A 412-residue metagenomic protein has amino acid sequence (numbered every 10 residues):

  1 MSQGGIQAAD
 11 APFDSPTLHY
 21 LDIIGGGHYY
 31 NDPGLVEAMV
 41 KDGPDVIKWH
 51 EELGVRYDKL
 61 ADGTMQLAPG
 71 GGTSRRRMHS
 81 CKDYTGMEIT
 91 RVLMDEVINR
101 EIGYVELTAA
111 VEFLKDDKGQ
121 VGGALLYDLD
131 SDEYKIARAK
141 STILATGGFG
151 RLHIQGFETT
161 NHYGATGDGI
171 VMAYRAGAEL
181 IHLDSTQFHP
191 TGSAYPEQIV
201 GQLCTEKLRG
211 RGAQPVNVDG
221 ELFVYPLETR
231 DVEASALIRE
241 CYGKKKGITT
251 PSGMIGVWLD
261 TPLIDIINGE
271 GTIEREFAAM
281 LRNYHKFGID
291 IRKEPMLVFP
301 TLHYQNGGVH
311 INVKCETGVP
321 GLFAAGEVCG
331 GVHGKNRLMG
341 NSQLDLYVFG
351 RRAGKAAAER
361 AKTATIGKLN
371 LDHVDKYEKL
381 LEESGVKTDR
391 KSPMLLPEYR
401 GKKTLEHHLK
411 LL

Functional and structural regions predicted by a protein language model:
M1-A8, W49-E51, V55-R76, D116 (+5 more regions): Glycine- and aromatic-enriched mobile tails/lids
A8-M39: Glycine-rich active-site loop/strand segments that organize a redox cofactor
Y20-L21, T142-G148, G321-G330: Active-site-adjacent bridging/hinge elements
Y30-V36, I47-T64, G103, E179-H182 (+3 more regions): A short alpha-helix-loop-beta-strand transition element characteristic of N-terminal alpha/beta dinucleotide-binding
E51-E133, R138, A145, H153 (+2 more regions): Conserved redox-cofactor binding core of oxidoreductases
L107, V111-Y127, E276-C329: A glycine-rich dinucleotide-binding beta-alpha-beta segment and adjacent secondary-structure elements that constitute
S141-Q198, Q202, G340-A356: Glycine-rich loop(s) and the adjacent beta-strand/alpha-helix scaffold that form part
A178-I289, S342, A356-T363: An anion/pyrophosphate-binding glycine-rich loop and adjacent beta-alpha core in soluble alpha-beta enzymes
